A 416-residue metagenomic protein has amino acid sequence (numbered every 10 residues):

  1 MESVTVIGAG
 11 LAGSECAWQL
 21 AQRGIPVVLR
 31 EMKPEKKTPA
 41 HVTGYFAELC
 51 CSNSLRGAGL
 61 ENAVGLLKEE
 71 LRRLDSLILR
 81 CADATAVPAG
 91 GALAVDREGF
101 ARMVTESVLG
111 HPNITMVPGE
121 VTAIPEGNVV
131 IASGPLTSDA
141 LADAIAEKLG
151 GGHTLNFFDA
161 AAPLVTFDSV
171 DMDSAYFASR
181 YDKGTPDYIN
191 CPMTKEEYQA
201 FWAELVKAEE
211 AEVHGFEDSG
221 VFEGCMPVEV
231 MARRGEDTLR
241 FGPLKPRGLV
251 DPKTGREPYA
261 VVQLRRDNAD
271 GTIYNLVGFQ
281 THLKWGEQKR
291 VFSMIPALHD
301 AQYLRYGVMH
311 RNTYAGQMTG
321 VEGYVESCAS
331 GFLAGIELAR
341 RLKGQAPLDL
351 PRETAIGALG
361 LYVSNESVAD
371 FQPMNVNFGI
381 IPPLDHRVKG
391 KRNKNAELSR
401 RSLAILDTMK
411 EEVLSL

Functional and structural regions predicted by a protein language model:
M1-A12: Beta1/beta-strand and adjacent pyrophosphate-binding region of the FAD-binding site in flavoprotein oxidoreductases
V4, I25-V27, V129, L155: Hydrophobic anchor at the start of a short beta-strand that flanks the dinucleotide cofactor-binding loop
W18-R80, R352-V363, F371: N-terminal FAD cofactor-binding segment of flavoenzymes
L60-V64, K68, S76-A89, L149-F158 (+1 more regions): A short alpha-helix-loop-beta-strand transition element characteristic of N-terminal alpha/beta dinucleotide-binding
E70-A144: Feature captures the FAD/FMN-dependent oxidoreductase FAD-binding
G110-R290: Predominantly flavin-linked oxidoreductase catalytic cores and closely associated redox partners
L276-V321, C328-L333, P347-H386: A glycine-rich dinucleotide-binding beta-alpha-beta segment and adjacent secondary-structure elements that constitute
M374-L416: C-terminal auxiliary extensions adjacent to catalytic cores
